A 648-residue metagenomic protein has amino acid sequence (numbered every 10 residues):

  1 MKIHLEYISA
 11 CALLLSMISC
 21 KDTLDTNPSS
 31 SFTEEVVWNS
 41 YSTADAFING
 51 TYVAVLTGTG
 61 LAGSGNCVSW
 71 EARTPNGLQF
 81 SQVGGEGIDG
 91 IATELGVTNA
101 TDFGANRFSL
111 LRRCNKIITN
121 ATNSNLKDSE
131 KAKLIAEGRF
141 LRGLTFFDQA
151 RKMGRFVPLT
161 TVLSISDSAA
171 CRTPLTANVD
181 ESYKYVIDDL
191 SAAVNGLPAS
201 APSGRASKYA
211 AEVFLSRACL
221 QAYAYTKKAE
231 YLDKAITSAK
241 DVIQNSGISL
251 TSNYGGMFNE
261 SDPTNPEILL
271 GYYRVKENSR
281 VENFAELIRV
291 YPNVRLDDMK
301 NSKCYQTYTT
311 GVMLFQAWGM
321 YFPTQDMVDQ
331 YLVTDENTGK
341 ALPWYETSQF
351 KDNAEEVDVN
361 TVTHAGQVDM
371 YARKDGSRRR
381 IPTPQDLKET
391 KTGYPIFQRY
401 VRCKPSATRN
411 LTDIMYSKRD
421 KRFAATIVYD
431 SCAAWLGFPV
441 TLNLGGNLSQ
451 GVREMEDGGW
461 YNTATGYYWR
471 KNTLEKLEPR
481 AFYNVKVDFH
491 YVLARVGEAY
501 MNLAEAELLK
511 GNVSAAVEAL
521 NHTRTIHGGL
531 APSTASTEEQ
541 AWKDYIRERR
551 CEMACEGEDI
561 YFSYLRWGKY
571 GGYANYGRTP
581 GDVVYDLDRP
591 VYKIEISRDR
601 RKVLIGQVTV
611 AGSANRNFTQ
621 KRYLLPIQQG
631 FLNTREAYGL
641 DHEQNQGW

Functional and structural regions predicted by a protein language model:
C20, Y52, R107-F108, Y185 (+9 more regions): Long, intrinsically disordered, low-complexity segments
C20-E71, T101, K116, L134 (+5 more regions): Acidic, glycine-rich segments characteristic of secretory precursors and extracytoplasmic regions
S40-T59, F80-M153, C171-K184, D188-S203 (+7 more regions): Conserved, well-structured interaction surfaces
A150-V157, A201, Q221-K227, G511: Short coil/turn linking the two alpha-helices of tandem helical-hairpin repeats
V401-T523: C-terminal substrate/ligand-recognition segments
